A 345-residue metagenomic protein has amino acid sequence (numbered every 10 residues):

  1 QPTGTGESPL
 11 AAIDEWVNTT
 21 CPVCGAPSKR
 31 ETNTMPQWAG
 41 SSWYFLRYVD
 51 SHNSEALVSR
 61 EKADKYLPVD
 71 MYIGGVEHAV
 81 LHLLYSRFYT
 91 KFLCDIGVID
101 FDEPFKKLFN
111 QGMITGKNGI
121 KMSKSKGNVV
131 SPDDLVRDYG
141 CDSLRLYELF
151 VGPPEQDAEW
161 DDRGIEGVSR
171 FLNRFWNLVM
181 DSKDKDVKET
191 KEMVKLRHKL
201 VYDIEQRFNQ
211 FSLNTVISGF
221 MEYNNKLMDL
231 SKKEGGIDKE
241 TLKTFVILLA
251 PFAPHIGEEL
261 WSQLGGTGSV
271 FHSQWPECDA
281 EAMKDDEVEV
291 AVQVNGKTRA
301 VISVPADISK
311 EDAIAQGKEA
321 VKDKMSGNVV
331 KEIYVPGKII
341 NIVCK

Functional and structural regions predicted by a protein language model:
Q1-G75, L84, K91-I96, D102-K107 (+4 more regions): Cys/His-rich finger/ribbon microdomains and the adjacent scaffold used for macromolecule binding/structural
Q37, D102, D134-S303, S309 (+1 more regions): Helix-rich, typically C-terminal accessory recognition domains appended to large enzymatic cores
V49, G127, V304-P305, K345: Residue-level structural signal for beta-strand termini and adjacent loop
V80-Y89, F175: Active/ligand-binding-proximal structured segments within catalytic/core domains that scaffold catalytic residues
C94-D100, K322-V329: Active-site phosphate-binding and catalytic loops of NTP-dependent enzymes
K106-G127, V288-S303: Active-site and channel-lining beta-strand-loop segments that bind or position nucleotide-derived/phosphorylated
I302, A306-M325: A short, contiguous, amphipathic alpha-helix enriched in charged residues
M325-K345: Cysteine/selenocysteine-centered motifs that mediate thiol-based redox chemistry or coordinate metal-sulfur cofactors
